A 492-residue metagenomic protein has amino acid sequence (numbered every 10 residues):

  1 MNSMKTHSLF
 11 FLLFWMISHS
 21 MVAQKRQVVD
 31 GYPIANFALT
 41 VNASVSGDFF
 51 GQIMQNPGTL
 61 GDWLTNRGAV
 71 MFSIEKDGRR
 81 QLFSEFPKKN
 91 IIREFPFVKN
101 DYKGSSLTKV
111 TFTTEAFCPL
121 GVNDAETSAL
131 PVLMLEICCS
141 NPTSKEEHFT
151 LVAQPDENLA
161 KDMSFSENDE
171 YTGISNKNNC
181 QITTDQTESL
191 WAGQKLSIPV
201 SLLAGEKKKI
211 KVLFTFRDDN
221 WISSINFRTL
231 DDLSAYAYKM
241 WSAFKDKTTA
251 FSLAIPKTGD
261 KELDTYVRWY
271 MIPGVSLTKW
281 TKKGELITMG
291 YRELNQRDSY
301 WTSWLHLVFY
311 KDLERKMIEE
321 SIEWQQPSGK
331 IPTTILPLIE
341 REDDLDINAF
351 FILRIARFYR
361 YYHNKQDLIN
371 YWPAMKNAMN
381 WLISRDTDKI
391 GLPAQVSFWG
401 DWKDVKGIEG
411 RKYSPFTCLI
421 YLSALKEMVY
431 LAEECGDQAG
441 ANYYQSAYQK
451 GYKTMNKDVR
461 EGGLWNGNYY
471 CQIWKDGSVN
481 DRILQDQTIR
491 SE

Functional and structural regions predicted by a protein language model:
M1-Q24: Bacterial Sec-dependent N-terminal signal peptides
V22-I92: Beta-strand-rich N-terminal accessory domains
A23-V29, F97, Y102-E293, K365-D367 (+2 more regions): Acidic/polar, glycine-enriched structural segments that form the non-catalytic walls/loops of the carbohydrate-binding
G31-P33, N42-S44, W241-P373, N377 (+2 more regions): Substrate-binding groove/exosite segments of carbohydrate-active enzymes
E85-I91, E115-T127, M134, L190-A192 (+4 more regions): Aromatic/His-enriched, Gly/Pro-containing loop or helix-boundary segments that lie immediately adjacent to catalytic
C118-N123, K195, K283-Y291, T334-R341 (+2 more regions): Active-site-adjacent structural elements in folded domains
I225-K239, E262-W269, Y310-E323, K365-I383 (+2 more regions): Extended, well-ordered alpha-helical scaffold segments
D264-V267, T387-G400, G410-F416, I420-E492: Catalytic cores of carbohydrate-active enzymes
